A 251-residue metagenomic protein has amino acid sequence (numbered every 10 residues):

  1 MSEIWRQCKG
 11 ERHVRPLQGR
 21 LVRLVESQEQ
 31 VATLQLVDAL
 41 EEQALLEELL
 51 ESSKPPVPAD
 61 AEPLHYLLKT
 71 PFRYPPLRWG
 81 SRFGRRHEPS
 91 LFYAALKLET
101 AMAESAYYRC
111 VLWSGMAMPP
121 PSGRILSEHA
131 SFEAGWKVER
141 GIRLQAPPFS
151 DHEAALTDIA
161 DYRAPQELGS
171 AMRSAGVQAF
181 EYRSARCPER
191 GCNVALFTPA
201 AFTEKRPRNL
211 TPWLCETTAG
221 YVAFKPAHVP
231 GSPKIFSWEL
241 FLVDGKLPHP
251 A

Functional and structural regions predicted by a protein language model:
M1-R85, C110-A251: Active-site and NAD+-binding cores of ADP-ribose-processing enzymes
S90-A95: A short, exposed loop/beta-hairpin motif centered on an aromatic-Gly-Thr core
L96-L98, A185: Beta-hairpin (beta-strand-turn-beta-strand) motif
S105: Glycine-rich, aromatic-lined ligand/substrate-binding cores of catalytic and carbohydrate-binding domains
